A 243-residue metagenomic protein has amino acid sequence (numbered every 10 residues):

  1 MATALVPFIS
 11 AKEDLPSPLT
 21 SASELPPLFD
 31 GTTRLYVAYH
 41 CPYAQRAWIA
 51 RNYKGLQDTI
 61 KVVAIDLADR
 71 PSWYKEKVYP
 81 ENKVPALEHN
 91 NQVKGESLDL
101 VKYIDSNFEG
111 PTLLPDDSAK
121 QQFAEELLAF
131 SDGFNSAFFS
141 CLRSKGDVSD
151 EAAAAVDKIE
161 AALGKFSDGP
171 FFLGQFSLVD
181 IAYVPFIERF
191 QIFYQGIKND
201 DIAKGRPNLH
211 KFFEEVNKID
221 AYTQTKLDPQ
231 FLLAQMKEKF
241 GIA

Functional and structural regions predicted by a protein language model:
M1-Q175, G241: GST-like domain detector, emphasizing the conserved glutathione-binding G-site in the N-terminal thioredoxin-like
D69-R70, D105, I181, L233-Q235: Short secondary-structure boundary/hinge segments and terminal tails
L114, D200-D201: Membrane interface segments of multi-pass transport proteins and intramembrane proteases
S149-A152, I202, L209: Hydrophobic packing residues in well-ordered alpha-helices of helical domains and bundles
G174-I197, G205-K211, V216: GST superfamily/GST-like fold recognition
Y222-Q224: C-terminal anion-handling pockets and recognition modules
P229-A243: Acidic/histidine-enriched, glycine/proline-rich intrinsically disordered or flexible terminal extensions
